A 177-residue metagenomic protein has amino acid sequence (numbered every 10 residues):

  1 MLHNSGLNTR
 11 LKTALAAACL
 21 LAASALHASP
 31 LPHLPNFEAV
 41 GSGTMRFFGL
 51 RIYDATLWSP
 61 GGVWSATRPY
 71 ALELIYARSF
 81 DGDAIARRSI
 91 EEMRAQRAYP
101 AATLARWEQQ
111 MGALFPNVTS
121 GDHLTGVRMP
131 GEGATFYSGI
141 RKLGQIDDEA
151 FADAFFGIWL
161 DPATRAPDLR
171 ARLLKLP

Functional and structural regions predicted by a protein language model:
L2-L15: Bacterial N-terminal signal peptides that target proteins for export
N4-G6, L21, V40: A general, composition-driven signal for non-globular sequence regions
A16-L20: Hydrophobic helical h-region of N-terminal Sec-dependent signal peptides in bacterial secretory/periplasmic proteins
A23-A25: N-terminal signal peptide c-region/cleavage motif recognized by signal peptidases
A28-P177: Terminal leader/tail segments of proteins
